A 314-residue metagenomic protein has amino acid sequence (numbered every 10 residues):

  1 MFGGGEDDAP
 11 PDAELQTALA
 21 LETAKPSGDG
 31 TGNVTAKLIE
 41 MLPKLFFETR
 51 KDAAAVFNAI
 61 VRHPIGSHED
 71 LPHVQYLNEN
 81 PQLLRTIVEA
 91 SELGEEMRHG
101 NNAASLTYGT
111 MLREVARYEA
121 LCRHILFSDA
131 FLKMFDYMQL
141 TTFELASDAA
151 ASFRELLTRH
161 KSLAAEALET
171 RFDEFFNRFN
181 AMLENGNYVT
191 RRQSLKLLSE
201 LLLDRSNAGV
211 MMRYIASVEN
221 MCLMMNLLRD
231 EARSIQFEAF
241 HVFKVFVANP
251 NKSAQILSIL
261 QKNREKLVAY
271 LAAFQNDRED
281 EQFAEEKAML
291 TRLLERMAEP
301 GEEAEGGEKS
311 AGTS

Functional and structural regions predicted by a protein language model:
M1-T107, E114-F131, M138, A146-S147 (+4 more regions): Elongated alpha-helical scaffolds that mediate protein-protein interactions in large eukaryotic proteins, primarily
F2, F46-F47, F57, F127 (+8 more regions): Phenylalanine-focused residue identity feature
K37-E48, L83-A103, K133-E144, N177-V189 (+2 more regions): Helix-loop junctions that connect tandem helical modules in alpha-solenoid scaffolds
F57-A59, G109, R113-E114, F153-E155 (+3 more regions): Structural signature of alpha-helical solenoid repeat scaffolds
T141-T142, S147-Y188, R192: Active-site cradle of extracellular carbohydrate-active enzymes
F176-L290, L294-S314: Structured C-terminal portions of repeat-based eukaryotic scaffold domains
